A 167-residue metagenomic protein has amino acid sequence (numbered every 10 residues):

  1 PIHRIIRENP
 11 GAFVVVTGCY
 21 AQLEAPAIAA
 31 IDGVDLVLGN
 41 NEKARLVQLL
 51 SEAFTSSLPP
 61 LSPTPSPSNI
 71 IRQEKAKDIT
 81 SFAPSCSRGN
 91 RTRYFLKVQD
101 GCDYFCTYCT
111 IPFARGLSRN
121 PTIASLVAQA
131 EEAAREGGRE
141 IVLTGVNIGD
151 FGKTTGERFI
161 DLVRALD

Functional and structural regions predicted by a protein language model:
P1-D150, L166: Proteins enriched for Cys/Gly/acidic motifs involved in redox and nucleic-acid/cofactor modification
G156-D167: Alpha-helix-loop-beta-strand connector modules within alpha/beta enzyme cores
